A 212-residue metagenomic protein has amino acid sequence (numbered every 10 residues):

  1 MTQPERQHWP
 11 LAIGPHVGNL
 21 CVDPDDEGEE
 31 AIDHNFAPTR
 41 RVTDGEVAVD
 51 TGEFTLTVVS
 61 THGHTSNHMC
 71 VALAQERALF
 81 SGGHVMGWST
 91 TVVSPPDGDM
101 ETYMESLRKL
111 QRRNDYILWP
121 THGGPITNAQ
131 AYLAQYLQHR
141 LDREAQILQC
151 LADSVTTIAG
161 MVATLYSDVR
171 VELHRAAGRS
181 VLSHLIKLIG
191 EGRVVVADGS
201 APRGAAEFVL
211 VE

Functional and structural regions predicted by a protein language model:
M1, F80-G82, L173: Short hydrophobic/aromatic-enriched beta-strand-loop microsegments
P10-T39, A48, T55-E144: Metallo-beta-lactamase
V42-T43: Hydrophobic residues at beta-strand termini and immediately following loops that shape nucleotide-binding pockets
V47, D115-Y116, T156, R193: Generic structural signal for secondary-structure transition and capping sites
Q149-E212: C-terminal regulatory/interaction regions
